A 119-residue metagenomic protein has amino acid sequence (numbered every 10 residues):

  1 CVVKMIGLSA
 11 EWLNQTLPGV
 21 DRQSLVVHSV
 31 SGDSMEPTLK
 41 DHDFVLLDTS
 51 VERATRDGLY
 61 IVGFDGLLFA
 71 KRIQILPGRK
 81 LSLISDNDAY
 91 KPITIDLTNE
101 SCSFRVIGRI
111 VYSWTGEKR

Functional and structural regions predicted by a protein language model:
C1-A10: Extended boundary segments
L13, P18-R119: Acidic/glycine-rich C-terminal interaction modules and beta/coil loop segments that lie outside canonical DNA-binding
